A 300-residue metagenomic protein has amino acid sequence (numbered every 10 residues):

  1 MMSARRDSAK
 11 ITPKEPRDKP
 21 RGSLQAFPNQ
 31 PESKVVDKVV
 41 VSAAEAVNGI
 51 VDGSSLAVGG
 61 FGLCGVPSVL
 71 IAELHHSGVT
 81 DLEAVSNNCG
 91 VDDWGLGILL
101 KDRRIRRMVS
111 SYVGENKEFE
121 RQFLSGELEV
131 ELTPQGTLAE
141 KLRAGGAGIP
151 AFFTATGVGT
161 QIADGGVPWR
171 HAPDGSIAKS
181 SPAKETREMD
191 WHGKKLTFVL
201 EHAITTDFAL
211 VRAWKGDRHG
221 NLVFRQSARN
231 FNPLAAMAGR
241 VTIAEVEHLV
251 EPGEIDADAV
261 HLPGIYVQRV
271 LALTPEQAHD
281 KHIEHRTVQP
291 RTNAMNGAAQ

Functional and structural regions predicted by a protein language model:
M2-S3, N296: Position-driven detector of the extreme protein N-terminus
P13, R17-Q300: Conserved alpha/beta enzyme-core scaffold
